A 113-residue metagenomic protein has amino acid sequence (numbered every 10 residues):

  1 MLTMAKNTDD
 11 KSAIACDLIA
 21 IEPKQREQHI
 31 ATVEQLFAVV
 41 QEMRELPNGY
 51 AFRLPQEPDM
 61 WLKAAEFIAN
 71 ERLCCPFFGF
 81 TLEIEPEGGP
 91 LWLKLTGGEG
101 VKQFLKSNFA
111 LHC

Functional and structural regions predicted by a protein language model:
M1-I21: N-terminal leader/targeting helix
L18-L46: An N-terminal amphipathic alpha-helical segment
I30, F37, A69, L105-N108: FNR-like FAD-binding dehydrogenase module
R44-P55: Short glycine-rich, basic-tinged beta-strand/loop micro-motifs
R53-P58, L93-G97: Short beta-strand-to-loop capping motifs
D59-A65, G100-L105: Short, conserved charged micro-motifs
A69-F78, F109-C113: A common structural junction motif
G79-N108: Short, compact, well-ordered microdomains
